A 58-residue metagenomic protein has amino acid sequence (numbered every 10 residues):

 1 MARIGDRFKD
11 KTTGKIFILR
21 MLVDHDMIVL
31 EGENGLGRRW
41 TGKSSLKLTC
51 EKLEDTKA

Functional and structural regions predicted by a protein language model:
M1-D10: Short coil-to-beta transition motif at edge beta-strands of beta-rich domains
R3, L22-D24: Generic beta-strand structural signal
K11-T13, E33: Short strand-coil-strand connectors
K15-L22: Short beta-strand-centered aromatic/proline hotspots
M21, E31-G32: Residue-level recognition of conserved beta-strand positions in structured domain cores
D26-I28: Short aromatic-glycine-enriched beta-strand elements
G32-A58: Intrinsically disordered, low-complexity, charged/polar segments
